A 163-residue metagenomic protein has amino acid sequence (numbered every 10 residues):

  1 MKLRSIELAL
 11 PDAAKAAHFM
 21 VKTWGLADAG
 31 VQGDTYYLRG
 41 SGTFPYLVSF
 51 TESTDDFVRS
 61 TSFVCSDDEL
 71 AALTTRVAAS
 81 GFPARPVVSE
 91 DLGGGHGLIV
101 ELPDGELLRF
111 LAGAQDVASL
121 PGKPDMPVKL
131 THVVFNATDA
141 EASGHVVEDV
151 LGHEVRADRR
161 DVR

Functional and structural regions predicted by a protein language model:
K2, H96, K129: Beta-rich catalytic cores
K2-P45, E90-D91, F135-R163: Core segments of cupin and vicinal oxygen chelate
L3, F57-T61: Eukaryotic phosphotyrosine signaling hubs
L10-A14, G33, S62-E106, A137-E148: Vicinal oxygen chelate
R39, T51, E101: Residue-level detector of conserved, well-ordered beta-strand and adjacent loop positions that form binding/recognition
Y46-V48, A84, S89, E106-A112 (+2 more regions): Intrinsic, low-complexity N-terminal interaction/targeting segments
T54: Conserved functional hotspot residues or short segments at active or partner-binding sites across diverse domains
L102, L108, G113-H145, D149: Surface-exposed beta-loop interaction hotspot
